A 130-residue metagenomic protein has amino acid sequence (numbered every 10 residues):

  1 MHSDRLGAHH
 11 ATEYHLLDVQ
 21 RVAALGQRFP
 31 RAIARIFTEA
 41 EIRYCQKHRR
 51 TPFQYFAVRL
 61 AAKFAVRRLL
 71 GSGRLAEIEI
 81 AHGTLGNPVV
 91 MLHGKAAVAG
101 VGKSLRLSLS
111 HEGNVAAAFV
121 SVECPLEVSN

Functional and structural regions predicted by a protein language model:
M1-N130: Core catalytic alpha/beta fold that binds nucleotide/phospho-ligands
